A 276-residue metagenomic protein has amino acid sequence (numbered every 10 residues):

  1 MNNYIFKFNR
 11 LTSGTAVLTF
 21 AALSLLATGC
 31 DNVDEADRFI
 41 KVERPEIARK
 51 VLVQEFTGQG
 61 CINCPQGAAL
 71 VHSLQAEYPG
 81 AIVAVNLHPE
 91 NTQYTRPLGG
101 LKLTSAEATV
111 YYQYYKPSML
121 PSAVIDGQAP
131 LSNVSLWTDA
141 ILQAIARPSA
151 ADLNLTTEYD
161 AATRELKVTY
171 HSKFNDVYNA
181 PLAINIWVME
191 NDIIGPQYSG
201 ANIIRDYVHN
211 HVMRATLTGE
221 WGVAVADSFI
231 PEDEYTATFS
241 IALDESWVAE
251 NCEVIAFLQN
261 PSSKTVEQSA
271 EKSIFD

Functional and structural regions predicted by a protein language model:
M1-Y4, A21-L52, I62, D276: Bacterial Sec-dependent N-terminal signal peptides
N2-L18: Bacterial N-terminal signal peptides that target proteins for export
F8, D34, P65-A68: Extracellular/secretory pathway and lumenal proteins
R38-I40, L70-Q75, Y111, D139-A144: Intrinsically disordered, low-complexity boundary segments flanking structured domains
E43-P89: Local sequence-structure signature of Cys/Sec-based thiol-disulfide redox active-site neighborhoods
N86-D276: Short, conserved sequence motifs used for protein processing/export or organelle targeting and for catalysis
